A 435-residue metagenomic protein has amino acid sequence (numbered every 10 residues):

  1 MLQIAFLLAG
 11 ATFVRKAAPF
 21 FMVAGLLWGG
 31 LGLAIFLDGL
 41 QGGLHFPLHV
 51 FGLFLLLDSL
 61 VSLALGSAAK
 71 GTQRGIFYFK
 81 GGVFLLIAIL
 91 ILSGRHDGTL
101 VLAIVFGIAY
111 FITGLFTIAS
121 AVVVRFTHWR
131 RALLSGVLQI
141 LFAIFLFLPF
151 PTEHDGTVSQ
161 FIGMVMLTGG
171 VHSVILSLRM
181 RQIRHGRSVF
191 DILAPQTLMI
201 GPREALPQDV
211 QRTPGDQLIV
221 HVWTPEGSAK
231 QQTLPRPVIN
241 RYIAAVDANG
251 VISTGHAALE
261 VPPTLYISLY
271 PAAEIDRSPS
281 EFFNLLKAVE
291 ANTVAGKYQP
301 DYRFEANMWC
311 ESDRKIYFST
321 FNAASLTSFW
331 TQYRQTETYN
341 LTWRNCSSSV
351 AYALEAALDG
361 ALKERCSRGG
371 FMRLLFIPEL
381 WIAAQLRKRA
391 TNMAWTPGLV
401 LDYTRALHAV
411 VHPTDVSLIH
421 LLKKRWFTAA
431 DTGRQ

Functional and structural regions predicted by a protein language model:
L2, F6-L7, A18-L26, G43-L60 (+12 more regions): Activation targets extended, charge/polar-rich intrinsically disordered C-terminal tails
L26-Q41, L86-L92: Membrane-embedded alpha-helical segments in integral membrane proteins
W28-G29, K80-I87, S135-I140: Core segments of transmembrane alpha-helices that mediate helix-helix packing or line hydrophobic substrate/ligand
L48, G66-S120, V124-R125: Helix-loop-helix transmembrane hairpins and adjacent membrane-interface loops of multi-pass inner-membrane proteins
H185-R241: N-terminal topogenic membrane-targeting module
T197, V222-C310: Glycine-rich catalytic cores of cysteine/serine-nucleophile enzymes that process amide/ester linkages in cell-envelope
D247-A248, C310-Y317, Q332-L341: Second-shell loop/turn segments in exported
F318-S328: Active-site-adjacent bridging/hinge elements
